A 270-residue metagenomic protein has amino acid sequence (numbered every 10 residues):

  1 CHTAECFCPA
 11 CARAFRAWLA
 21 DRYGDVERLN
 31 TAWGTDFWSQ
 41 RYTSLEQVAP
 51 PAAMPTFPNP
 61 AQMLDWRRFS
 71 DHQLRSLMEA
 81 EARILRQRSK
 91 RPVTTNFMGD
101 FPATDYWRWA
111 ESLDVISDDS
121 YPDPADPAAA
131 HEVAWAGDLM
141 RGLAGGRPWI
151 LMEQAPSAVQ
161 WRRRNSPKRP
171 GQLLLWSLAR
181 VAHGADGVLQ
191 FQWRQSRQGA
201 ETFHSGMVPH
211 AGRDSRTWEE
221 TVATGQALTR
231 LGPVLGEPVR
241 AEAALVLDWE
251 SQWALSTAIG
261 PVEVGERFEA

Functional and structural regions predicted by a protein language model:
C1-V115, D119-W135: Polysaccharide-binding and catalytic clefts of secreted carbohydrate-active enzymes
R41-P51, E79, Q87, G99 (+3 more regions): Carbohydrate-binding surfaces of carbohydrate-active enzymes
